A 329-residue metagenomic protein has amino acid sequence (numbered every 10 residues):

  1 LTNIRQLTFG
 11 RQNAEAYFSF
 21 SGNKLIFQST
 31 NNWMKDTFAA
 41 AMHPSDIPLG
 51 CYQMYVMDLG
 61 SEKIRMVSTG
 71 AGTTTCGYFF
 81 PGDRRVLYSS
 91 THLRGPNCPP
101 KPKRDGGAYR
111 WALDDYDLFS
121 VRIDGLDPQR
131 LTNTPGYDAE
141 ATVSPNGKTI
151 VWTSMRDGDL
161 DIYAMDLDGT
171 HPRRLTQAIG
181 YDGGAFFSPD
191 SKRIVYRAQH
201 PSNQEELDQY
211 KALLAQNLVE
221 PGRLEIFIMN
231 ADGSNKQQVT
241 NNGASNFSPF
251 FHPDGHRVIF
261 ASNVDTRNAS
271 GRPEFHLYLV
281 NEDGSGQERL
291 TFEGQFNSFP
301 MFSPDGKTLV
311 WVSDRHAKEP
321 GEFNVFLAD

Functional and structural regions predicted by a protein language model:
L1-R11: A short helix->beta-strand "capping" segment at the edge of beta-propeller domains
F9-Q12, Q28-Q53, S68-T74, S89-D117 (+9 more regions): A flexible loop/linker signature enriched in serine peptidases of the S9 family
Y17, L25-I26, M54: Eukaryote-specific detector of the first structured module of a protein
F20-S21, P81-G82, P145-N146, P189-D190 (+2 more regions): Residue-level detector of Asp-centered blade-edge/turn motifs that repeat once per structural unit in beta-propeller
L25-I26, V86, I150, I194 (+2 more regions): Hydrophobic beta-strand positions that form the internal "hydrophobic ladder" of WD40/Gbeta-like beta-propeller blades
D58-E62, R122-L126, D166-T170, N230-S234 (+2 more regions): Short loop/turn segments that connect beta-strands within beta-propeller blades
R65, Q129, P172-R173, K236-Q237 (+1 more regions): A structural motif specific to WD40 beta-propellers
